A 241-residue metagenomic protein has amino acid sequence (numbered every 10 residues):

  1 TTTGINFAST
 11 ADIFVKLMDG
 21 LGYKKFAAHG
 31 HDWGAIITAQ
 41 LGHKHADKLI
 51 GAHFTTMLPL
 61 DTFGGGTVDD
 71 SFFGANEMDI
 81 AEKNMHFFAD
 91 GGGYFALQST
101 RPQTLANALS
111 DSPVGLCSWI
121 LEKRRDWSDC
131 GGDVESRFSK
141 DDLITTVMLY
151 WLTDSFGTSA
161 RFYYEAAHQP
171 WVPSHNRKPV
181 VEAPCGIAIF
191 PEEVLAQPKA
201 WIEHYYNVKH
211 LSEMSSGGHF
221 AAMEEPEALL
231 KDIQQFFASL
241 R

Functional and structural regions predicted by a protein language model:
T1-W33, P59: Active-site loop/oxyanion-hole signature of alpha/beta-hydrolase fold enzymes
T3, K44, R177: Short glycine-biased active-site loop of nucleotidyltransferases that positions the nucleotide triphosphate and helps
S9, I13, I36, T100 (+1 more regions): Short, conserved clusters of charged catalytic residues that mark active-site and nucleotide-handling motifs
L17, K44, E165-A166: Alpha-helical structural signal in soluble globular domains
Y23-F73: Conserved hydrolase catalytic core segment
D70-R101, N176-V180, E203: The feature captures the conserved acid-bearing segment of alpha/beta-hydrolase catalytic domains
Q98-R241: C-terminal subdomain of alpha/beta-hydrolase-fold enzymes, centered on the catalytic histidine and its supporting
